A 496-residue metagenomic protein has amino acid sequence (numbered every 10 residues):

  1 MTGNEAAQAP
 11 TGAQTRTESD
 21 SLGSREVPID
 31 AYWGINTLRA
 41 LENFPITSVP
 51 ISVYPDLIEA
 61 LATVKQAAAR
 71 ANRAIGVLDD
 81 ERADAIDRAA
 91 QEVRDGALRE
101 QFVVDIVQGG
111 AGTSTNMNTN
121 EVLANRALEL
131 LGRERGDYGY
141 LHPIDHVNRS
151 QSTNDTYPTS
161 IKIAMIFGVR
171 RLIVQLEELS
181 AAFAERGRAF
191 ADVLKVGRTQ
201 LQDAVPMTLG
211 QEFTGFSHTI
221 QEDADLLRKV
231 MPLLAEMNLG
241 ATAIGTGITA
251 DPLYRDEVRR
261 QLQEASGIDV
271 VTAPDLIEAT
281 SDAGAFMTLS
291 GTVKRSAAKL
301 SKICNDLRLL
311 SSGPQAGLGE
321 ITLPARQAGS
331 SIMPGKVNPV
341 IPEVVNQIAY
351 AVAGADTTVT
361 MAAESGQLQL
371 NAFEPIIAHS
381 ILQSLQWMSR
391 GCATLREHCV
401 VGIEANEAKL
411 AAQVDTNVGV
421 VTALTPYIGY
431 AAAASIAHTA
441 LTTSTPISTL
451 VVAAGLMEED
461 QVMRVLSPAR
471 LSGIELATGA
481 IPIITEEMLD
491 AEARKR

Functional and structural regions predicted by a protein language model:
T2-R496: Conserved, well-structured ligand/cofactor-binding cores
